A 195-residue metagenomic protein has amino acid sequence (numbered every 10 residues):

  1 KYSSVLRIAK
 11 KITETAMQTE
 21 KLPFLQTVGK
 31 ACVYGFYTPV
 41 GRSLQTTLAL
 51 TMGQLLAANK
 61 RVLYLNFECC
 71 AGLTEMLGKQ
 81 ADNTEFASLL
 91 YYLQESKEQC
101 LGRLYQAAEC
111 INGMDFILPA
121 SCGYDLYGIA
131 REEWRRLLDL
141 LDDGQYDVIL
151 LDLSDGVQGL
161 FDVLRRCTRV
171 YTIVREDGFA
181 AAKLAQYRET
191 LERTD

Functional and structural regions predicted by a protein language model:
K1, G35-Y37, L65, L118-P119 (+2 more regions): Conserved beta-strand segments of the P-loop GTPase G domain that flank and frequently precede/overlap
K1-V33, Q80-T84, S88-C100, A181-A182 (+1 more regions): Acidic-aromatic/histidine active-site loop/patch
V5, G41-L44, S121-Y127, G156-Q158 (+1 more regions): Short acidic, S/G/P-rich loop/turn micro-motifs used as interaction or catalytic elements
V28-C69, L73-M76, L141: Walker A/P-loop phosphate-binding motif and the immediately C-terminal alpha-helix
L50-T51, L77-Q80, E132, V163-R166 (+1 more regions): Short, glycine/charged-enriched secondary-structure capping and boundary segments
N59-F116: Phosphate-binding loop that captures ATP/GTP phosphates
E98-I111, F116-G156: Cytosolic-facing regulatory segments adjacent to core modules
L140-G144, V148, L153-D195: Conserved catalytic-core segment of NTP-binding enzymes
